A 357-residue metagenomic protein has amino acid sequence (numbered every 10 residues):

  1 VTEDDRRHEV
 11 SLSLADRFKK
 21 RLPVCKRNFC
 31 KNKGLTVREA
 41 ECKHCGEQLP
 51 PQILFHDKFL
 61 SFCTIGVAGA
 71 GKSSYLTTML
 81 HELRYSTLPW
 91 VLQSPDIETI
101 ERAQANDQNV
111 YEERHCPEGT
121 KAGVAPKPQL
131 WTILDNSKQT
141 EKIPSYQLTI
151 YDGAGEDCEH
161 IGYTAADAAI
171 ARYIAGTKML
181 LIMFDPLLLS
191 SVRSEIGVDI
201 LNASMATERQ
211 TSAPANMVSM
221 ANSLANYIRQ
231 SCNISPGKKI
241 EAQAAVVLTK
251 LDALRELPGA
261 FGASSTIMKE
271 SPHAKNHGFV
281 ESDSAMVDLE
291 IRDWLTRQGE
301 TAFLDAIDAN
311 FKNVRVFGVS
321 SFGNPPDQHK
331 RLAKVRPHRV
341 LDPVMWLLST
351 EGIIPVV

Functional and structural regions predicted by a protein language model:
V1-A125, I133-T149, T177: Conserved G1/Walker A P-loop phosphate-binding module
R38-E41, A122-P126, E156, R209-L224 (+1 more regions): Phosphate/oxyanion-binding active-site loops and adjacent basic polyanion-contact surfaces
F62-G66, Q147-D152, L180-I182, Q243-K250 (+1 more regions): Extended hydrophobic secondary-structure segments that form protein cores and membrane-embedded regions
A70, E156-C158, P186-S191, A253-R255 (+1 more regions): Short acidic, S/G/P-rich loop/turn micro-motifs used as interaction or catalytic elements
G71-K72, D283-W294, G323-V357: Conserved GTPase G-domain signal focused on the G5
V124-M179, L188-E195, H329: Switch II of P-loop NTPase G domains
S145, D167-F279, D288-A309: Conserved C-terminal guanine-recognition region of P-loop GTPase G domains, centered on the G4
A306-P326: Beta-strand-loop-alpha "switch" segments that mediate conformational coupling across diverse proteins
